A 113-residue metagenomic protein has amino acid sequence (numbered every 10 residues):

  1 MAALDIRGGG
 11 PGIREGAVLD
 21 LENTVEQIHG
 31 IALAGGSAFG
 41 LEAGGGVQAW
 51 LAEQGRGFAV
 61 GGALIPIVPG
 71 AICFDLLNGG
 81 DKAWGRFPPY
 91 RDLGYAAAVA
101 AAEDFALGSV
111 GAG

Functional and structural regions predicted by a protein language model:
M1-G113: Alpha/propeptide regions of enzymes that mature by internal proteolysis
